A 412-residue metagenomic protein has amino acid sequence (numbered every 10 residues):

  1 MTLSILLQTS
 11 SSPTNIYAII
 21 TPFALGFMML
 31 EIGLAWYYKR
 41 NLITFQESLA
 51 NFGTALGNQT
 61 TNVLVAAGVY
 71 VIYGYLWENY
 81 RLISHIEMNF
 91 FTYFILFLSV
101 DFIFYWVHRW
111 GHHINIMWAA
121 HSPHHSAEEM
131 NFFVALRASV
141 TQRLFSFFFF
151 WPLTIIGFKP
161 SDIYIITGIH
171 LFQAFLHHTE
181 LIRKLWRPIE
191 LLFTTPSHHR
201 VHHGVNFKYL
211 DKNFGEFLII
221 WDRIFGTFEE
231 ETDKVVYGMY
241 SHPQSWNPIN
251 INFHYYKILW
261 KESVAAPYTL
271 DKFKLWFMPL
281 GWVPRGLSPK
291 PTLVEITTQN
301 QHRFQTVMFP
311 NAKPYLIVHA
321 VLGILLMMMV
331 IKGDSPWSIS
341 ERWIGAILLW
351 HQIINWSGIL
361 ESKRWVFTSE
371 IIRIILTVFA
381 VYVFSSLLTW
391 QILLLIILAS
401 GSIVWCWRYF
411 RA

Functional and structural regions predicted by a protein language model:
T2-L3, S10, Y17, E129-F133 (+4 more regions): Cytosolic/stromal cytosol-facing helical appendages immediately following the last transmembrane segment
T2-P13, V65-H85, F148-I163, L171 (+2 more regions): Juxtamembrane "helix exit" motif at the C-terminal ends of alpha-helical transmembrane segments in multi-pass membrane
T14-A18, G111-P123, K290-Q301, V321-L325 (+1 more regions): Hydrophobic, membrane-facing alpha-helical anchors
N15, I19, L42-Q59, I339-I347: Loop-to-helix transition at the N-terminal end of transmembrane alpha-helices
F23-A35, Y70, F97-I103, L349-I353: Central hydrophobic cores of alpha-helical transmembrane segments in multi-pass inner-membrane proteins across all
M29-L49: Membrane-interface helix-loop junction between the first two transmembrane segments
G53-G68, E87-N252: Membrane-embedded catalytic scaffold of the fatty acid hydroxylase/desaturase
T306-R411: Substrate-recognition/cap regions that form aromatic- and gly/pro-loop-enriched pockets for small-molecule ligands
